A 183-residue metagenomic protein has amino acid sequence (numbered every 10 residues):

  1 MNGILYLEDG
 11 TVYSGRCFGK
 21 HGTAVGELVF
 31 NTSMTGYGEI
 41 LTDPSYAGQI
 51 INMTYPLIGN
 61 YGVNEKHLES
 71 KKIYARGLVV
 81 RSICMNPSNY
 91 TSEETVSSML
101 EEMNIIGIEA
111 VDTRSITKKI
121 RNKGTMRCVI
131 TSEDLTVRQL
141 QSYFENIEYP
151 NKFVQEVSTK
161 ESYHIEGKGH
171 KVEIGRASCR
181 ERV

Functional and structural regions predicted by a protein language model:
M1-G175, R180: RNA-binding accessory domains that recognize and position tRNA/RNA substrates
